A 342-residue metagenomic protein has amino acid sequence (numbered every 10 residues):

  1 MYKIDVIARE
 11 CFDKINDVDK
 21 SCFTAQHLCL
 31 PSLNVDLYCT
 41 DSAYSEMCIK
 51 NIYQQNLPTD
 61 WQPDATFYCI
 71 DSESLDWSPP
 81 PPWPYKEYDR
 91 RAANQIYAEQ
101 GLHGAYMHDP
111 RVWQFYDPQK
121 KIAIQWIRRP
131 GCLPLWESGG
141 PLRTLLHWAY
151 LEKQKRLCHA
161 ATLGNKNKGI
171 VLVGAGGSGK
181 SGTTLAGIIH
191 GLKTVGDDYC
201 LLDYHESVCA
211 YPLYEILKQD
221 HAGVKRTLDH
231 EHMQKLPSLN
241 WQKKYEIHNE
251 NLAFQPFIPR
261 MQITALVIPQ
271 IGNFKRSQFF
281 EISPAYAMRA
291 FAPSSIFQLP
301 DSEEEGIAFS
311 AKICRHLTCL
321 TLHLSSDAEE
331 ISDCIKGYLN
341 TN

Functional and structural regions predicted by a protein language model:
M1-V173, I189-H190, C200-N342: A noncatalytic interaction/capping subdomain that flanks phosphate/NTP-handling catalytic cores
S178-K180: Conserved glycine(s) of the Walker
G182-K193: A conserved segment at the C-terminal end of the G1
D197: Active-site flanking residues adjacent to catalytic metal/cofactor-binding acidic residues
